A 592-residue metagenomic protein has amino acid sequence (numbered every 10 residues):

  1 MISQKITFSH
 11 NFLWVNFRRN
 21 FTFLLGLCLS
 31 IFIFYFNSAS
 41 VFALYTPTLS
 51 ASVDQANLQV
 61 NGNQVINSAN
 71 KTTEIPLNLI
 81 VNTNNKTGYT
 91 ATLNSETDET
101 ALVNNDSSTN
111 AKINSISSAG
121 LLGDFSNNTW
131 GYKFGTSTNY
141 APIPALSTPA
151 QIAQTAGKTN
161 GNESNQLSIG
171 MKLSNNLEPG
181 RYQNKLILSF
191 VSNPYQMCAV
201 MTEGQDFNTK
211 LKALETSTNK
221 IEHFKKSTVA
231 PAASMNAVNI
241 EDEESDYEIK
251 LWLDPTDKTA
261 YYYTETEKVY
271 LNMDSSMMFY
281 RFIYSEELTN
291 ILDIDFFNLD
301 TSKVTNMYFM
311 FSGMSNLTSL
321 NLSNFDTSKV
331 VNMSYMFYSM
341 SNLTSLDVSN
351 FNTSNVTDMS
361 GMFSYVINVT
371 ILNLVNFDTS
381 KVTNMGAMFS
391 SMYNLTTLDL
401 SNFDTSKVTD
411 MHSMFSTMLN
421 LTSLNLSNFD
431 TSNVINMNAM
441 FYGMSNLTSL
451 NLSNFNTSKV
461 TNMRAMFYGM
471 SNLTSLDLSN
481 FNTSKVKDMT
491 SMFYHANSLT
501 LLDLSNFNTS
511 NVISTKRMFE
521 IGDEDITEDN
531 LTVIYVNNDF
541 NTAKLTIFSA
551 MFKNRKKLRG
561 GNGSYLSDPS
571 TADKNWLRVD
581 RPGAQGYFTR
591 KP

Functional and structural regions predicted by a protein language model:
M1, T7, F32, T148-Q151: Intrinsic low-complexity/disordered segments
M1-R18: N-terminal secretory signal peptides that target proteins for export/translocation
N16, T22-N37: Bacterial N-terminal signal peptides
R18-R19, R464: Basic polycationic patches enriched in arginine
F42-Q196: Signature of Gram-negative chaperone-usher
Y195-P592: Negatively charged
